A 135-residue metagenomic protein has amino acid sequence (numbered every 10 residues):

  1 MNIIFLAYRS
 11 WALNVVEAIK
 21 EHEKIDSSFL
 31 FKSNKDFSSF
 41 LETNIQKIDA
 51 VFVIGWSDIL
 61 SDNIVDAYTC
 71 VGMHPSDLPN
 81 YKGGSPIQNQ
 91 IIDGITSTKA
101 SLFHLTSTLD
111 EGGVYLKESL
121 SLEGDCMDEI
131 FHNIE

Functional and structural regions predicted by a protein language model:
M1-E135: One-carbon transfer enzymes
